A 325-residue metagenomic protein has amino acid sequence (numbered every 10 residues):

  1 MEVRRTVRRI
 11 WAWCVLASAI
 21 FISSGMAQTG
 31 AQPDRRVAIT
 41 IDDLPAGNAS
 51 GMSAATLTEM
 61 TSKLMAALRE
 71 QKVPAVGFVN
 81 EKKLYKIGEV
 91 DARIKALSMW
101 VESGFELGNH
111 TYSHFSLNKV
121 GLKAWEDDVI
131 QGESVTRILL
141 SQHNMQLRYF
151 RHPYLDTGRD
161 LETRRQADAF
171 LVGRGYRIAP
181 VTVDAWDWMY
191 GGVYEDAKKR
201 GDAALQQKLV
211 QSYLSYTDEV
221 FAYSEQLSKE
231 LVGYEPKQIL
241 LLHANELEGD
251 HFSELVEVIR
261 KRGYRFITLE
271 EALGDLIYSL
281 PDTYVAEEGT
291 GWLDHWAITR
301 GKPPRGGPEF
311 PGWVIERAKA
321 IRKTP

Functional and structural regions predicted by a protein language model:
E2-C14: Bacterial N-terminal signal peptides that target proteins for export
W11-S23: Bacterial N-terminal signal peptides
S24-Q28: Signal peptide processing junction and immediate N-terminal pro/mature segment of secreted/exported proteins
T29-L155, L240, V258: Active-site beta->alpha N-cap acidic-glycine motif
Q32, K72-A75, P180, Y234 (+1 more regions): C-terminal domain-boundary segment and adjacent tail
L44-T58, G121-A124, E195-R200, Q206 (+2 more regions): Acidic/histidine-rich helix-loop elements that form or flank divalent-metal/phosphate-binding sites at the catalytic
Y85-A92, Y112-R265, E271: Catalytic domains of cell-wall/extracellular-matrix polysaccharide-remodeling enzymes, centered on de-N-acetylation
V101-N109, V135-L140, A203-A222, T290-F310 (+1 more regions): Short, basic, helix/turn surface patches
